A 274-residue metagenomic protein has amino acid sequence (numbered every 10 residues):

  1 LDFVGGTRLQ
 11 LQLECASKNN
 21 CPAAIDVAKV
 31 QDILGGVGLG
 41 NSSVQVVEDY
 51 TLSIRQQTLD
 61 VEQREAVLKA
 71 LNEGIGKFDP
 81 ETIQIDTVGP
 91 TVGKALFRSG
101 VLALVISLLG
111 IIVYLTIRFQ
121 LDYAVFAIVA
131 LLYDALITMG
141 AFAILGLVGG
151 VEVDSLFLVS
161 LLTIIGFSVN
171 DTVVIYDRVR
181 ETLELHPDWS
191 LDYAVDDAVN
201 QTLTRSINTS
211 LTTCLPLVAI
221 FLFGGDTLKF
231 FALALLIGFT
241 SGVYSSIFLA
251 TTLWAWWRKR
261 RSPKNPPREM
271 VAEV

Functional and structural regions predicted by a protein language model:
L1-V274: A structural signal for conserved, well-ordered secondary-structure elements that form binding/interaction cores
